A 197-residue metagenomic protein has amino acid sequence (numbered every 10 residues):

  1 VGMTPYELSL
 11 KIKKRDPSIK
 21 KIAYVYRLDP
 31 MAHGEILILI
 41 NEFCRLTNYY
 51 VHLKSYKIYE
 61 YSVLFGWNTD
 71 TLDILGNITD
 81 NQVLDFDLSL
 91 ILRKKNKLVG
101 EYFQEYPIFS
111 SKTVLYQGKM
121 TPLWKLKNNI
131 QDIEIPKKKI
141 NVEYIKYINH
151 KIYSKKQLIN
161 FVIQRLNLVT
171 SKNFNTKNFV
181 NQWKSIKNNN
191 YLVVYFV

Functional and structural regions predicted by a protein language model:
V1-V197: Catalytic/RNA-binding core of pseudouridine synthases
